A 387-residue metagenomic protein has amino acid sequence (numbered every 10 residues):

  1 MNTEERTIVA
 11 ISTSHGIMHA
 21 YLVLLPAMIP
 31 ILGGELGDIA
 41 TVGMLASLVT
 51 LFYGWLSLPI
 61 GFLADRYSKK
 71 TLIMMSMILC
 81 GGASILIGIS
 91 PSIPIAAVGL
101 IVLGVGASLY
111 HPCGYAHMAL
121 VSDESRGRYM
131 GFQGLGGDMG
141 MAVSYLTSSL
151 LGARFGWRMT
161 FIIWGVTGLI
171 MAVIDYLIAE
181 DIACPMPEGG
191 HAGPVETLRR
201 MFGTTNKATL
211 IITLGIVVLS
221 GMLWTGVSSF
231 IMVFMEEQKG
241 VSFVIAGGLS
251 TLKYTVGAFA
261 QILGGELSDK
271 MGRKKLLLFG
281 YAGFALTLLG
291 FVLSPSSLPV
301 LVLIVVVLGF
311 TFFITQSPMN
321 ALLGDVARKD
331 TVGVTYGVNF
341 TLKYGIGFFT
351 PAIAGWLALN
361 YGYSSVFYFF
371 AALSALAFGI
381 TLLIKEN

Functional and structural regions predicted by a protein language model:
M1-N2, I182-T213: Juxtamembrane intracellular "pre-TM" segments in multi-pass secondary transporters
V23, T50-L58, M141-A142, Y254-I262 (+1 more regions): Residue-level signature of mid-helix packing/kink "hotspots" within the transmembrane helices of 12-pass Major
L25-P26, A208-A258: Extracytoplasmic gate region of multi-pass secondary transporters
W55-P91, S268-M271: Conserved MFS/SLC helix-loop-helix module at the cytosolic interface between two early adjacent transmembrane helices
G99-D138: Cytoplasmic helix-loop-helix junction between adjacent transmembrane helices in 12-TM secondary transporters
V166-E188, I380-K385: C-terminal membrane-cytosol helix-exit motif in multi-pass small-molecule transporters
R273-L322: C-terminal transmembrane helical hairpin of 12-TM major facilitator-type secondary transporters
G324-N360, F370: A late C-terminal transmembrane helix in Major Facilitator Superfamily
